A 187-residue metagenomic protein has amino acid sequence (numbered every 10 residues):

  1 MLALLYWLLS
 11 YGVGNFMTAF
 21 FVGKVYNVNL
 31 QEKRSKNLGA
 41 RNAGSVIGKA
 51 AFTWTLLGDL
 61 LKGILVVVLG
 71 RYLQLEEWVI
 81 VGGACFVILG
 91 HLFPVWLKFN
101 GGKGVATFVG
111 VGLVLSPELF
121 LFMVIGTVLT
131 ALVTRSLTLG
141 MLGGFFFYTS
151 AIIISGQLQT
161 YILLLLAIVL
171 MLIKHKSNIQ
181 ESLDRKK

Functional and structural regions predicted by a protein language model:
M1-W7, L65-G82, L113-L119, I152-L163: Helix-coil boundary and interhelical linker segments in multi-pass alpha-helical membrane proteins
Y6, S10, G14-N15, A19 (+13 more regions): Alpha-helical transmembrane segments in multi-pass membrane proteins
A19, K24, G90-N100, V128-T134 (+1 more regions): C-terminal ends of transmembrane helices
F20-F52, S177-K187: Cytosolic, membrane-interface loops and tails of multi-pass inner-membrane proteins
N29-N37, W96-T107, S136-G143, F147: Short, non-helical or kinked segments that cap or interrupt transmembrane helices
G44-I47, G70-L73, G90, V105-T134 (+1 more regions): Interfacial segments of multi-pass membrane proteins
L137-G144, S155-L166: Loop-to-transmembrane alpha-helix initiation sites
T160-K187: C-terminal membrane-associated helical module and adjoining short loops/tails
